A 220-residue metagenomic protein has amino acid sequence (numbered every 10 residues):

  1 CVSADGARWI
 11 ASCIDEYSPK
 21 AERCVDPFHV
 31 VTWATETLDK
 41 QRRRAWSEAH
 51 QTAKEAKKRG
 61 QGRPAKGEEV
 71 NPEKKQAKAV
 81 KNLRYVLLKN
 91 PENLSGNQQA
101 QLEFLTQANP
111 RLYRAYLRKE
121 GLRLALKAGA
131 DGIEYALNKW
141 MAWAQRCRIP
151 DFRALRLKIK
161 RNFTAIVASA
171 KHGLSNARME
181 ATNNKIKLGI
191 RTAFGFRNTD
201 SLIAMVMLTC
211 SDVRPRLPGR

Functional and structural regions predicted by a protein language model:
C1-P19, Q51-R220: Acidic/histidine-rich catalytic cores and adjacent linkers of DNA breakage/strand-transfer/modification proteins
K20-E36: Inter-helix linker motif
A21-E22, A45-A49: Short, polar/flexible loop-turn hinges at active-site or ligand-entry regions and domain interfaces
V30, E48-A53: Residue-level detector of bioactive/disordered segments in secreted/extracellular proteins and virion assembly
V31, R44, N138-M141: Short, low-complexity intrinsically disordered segments
T35-S47: Short, surface-exposed amphipathic charged segments that create phosphate/polyanion-binding patches used for binding
